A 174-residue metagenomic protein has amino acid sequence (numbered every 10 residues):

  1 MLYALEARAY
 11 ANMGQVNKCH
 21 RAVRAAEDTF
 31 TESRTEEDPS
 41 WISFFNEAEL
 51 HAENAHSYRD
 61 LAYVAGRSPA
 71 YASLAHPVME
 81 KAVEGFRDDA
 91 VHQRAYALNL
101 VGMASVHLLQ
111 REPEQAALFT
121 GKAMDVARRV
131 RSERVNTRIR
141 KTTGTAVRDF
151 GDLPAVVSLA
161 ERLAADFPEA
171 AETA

Functional and structural regions predicted by a protein language model:
M1-A174: Conserved binding/catalytic microenvironments
